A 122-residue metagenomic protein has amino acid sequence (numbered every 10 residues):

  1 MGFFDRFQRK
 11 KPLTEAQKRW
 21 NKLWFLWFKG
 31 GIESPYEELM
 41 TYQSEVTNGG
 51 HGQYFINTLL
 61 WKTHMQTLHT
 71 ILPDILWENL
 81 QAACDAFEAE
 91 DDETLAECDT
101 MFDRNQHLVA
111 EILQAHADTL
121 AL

Functional and structural regions predicted by a protein language model:
F3-L122: Extended, alpha-helix-rich binding/interface surfaces that flank or overlap catalytic cores and mediate recognition
